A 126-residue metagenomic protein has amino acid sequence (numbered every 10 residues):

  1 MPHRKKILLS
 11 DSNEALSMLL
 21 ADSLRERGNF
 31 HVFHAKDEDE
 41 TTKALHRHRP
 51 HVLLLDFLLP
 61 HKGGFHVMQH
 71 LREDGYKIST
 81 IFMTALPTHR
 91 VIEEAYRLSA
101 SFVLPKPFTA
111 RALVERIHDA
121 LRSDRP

Functional and structural regions predicted by a protein language model:
E14-F33: Two-component/phosphorelay signaling modules centered on CheY-like receiver
D37, G63-H66: Acidic catalytic/metal-coordinating carboxylates
H48-L54, L59: Active-site beta3 strand of CheY-like receiver
F65-Y76: Short amphipathic alpha-helix used as the core "switch/output" element in two-component signaling
H66, P87-F102: Alpha4 helix (beta4-alpha4-beta5 surface) of REC/receiver domains from two-component response regulators
F108-H118: C-terminal output helix
